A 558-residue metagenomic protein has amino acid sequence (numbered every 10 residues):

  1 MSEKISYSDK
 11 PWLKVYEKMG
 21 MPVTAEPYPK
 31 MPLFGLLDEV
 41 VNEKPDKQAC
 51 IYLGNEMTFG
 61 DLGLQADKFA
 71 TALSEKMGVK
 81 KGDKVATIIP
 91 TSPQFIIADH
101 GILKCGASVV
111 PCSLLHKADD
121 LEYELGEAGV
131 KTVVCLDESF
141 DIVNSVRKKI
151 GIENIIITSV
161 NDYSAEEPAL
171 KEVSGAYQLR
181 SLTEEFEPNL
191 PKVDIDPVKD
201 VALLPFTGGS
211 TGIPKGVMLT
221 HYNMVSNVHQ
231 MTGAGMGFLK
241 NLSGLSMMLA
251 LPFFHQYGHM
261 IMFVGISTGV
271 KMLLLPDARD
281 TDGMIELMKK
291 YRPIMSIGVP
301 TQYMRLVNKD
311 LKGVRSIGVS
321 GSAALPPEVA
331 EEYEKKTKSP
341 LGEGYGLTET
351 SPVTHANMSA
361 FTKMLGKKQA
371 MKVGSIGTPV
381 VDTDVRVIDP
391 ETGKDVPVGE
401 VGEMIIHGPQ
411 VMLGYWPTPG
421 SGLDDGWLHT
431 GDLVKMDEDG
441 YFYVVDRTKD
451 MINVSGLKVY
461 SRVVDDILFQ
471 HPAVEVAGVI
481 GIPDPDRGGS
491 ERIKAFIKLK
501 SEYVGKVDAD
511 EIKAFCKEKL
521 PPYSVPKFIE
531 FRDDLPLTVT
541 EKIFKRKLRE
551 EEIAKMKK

Functional and structural regions predicted by a protein language model:
Y28-P29, D46-K80, A86-S92, I96-H100 (+1 more regions): Conserved AMP-binding/adenylate-forming core of the ANL superfamily
T58-G60, D194, A202-H229: Conserved AMP-binding A3 loop
H116, V133-C135, K289, S296 (+4 more regions): AMP-binding/adenylate-forming catalytic core of the ANL superfamily
A176, E184-F206, I213, F238-S246: Conserved pre-ATP/AMP-binding loop-to-beta segment of ANL
V225-S246, F254-I294, K309: Conserved AMP-binding/adenylation subdomain of ANL enzymes
P293-G298, V307-M371, D384: Gly/Ser/Thr-rich phosphate-binding loop
K363, S375-D382, K394-D425, V459: Conserved ATP/PPi-binding loop(s) of AMP-dependent carboxylate-activating enzymes
E518-I543: AMP-binding/adenylate-forming catalytic domain of the ANL superfamily
